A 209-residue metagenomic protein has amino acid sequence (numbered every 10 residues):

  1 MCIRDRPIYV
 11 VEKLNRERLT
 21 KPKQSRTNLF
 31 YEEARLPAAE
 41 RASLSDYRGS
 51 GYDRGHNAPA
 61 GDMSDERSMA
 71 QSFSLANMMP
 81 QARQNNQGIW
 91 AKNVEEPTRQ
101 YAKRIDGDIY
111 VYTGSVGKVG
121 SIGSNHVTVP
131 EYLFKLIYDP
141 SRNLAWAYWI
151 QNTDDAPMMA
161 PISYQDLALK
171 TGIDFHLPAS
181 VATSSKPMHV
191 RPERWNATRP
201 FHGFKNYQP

Functional and structural regions predicted by a protein language model:
M1-I3: Short, small-residue-biased leader/transition segments that mark boundaries at the very start of proteins
P7-N28: Active-site acidic/histidine clusters and adjacent loop/turn architecture that either coordinate catalytic ions
Y9-V10, L29-F30, W90, W146: Tryptophan-centered motif/residue detector
S25-P37: Active-site-proximal segment of RNA-dependent polymerases
R35-P209: Domain-level detector of nuclease and nuclease-like folds in predominantly extracellular/periplasmic contexts
